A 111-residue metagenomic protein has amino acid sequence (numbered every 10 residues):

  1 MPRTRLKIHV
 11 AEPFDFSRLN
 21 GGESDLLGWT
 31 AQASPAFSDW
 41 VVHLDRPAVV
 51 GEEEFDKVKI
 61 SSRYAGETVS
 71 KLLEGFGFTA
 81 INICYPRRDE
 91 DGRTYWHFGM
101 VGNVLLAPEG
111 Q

Functional and structural regions predicted by a protein language model:
P2-N20: Short boundary/loop segments of OB/S1/cold-shock single-stranded nucleic-acid-binding domains
L6, G21-A33: Structural detector for short beta-strands of small beta-barrel domains
H9-A11, H43-D45, S61-R63, C84 (+1 more regions): A structural detector for beta-sheet-dominated domains
P13, W29-F55, T79-D91: Basic/aromatic-rich interaction segments and small domains that mediate binding to polyanionic partners
N20-D25, R63, T79: Amphipathic hydrophobic-ligand
E53-V69: Beta-strand/loop nucleic-acid-binding surfaces
E67-I81: Short nucleic-acid-contacting surface segments enriched for D/E, G, S/T with interspersed K/R
D91-Q111: OB-fold/S1-family single-stranded nucleic acid-binding modules
